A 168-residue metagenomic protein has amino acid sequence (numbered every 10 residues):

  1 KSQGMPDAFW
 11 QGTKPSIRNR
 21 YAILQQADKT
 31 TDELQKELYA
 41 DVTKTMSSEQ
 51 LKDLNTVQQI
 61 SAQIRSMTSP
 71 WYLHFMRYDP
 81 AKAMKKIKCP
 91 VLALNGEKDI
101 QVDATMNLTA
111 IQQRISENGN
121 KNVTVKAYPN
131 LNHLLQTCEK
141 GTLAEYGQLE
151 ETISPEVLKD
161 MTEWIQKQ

Functional and structural regions predicted by a protein language model:
K1-K85: Accessory cap/linker subdomain of secreted extracellular hydrolases
Y78, V102-T105, E151-E156: Soluble non-cytosolic domains of exported or imported proteins
K82-K85, T109-Q113, P155, K159 (+1 more regions): Solvent-exposed, polar/charged alpha-helical surfaces in well-ordered, non-transmembrane soluble domains, broadly
I87, A93-N95, D99: Short beta-strand/loop motif that positions the catalytic acidic residue of the alpha/beta-hydrolase fold
I87, N107, T137-G141: Short, function-defining helix-loop hinge/capping sites that tune catalysis or transport
I87-P90, N120-V123: Loop/turn elements at helix/coil->beta-strand transitions in domains of secreted/extracellular proteins
I100-A110, N118: Conserved alpha/beta-hydrolase "acid-adjacent" motif
N118, T124-L135, E139-Q168: Catalytic active-site module of serine/aspartate enzymes centered on a nucleophile-bearing elbow/loop
